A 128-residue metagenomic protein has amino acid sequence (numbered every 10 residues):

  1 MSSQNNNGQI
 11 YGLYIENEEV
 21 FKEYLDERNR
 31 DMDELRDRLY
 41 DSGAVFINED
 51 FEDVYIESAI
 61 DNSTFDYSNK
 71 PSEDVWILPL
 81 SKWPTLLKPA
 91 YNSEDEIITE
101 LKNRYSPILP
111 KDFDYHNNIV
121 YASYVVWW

Functional and structural regions predicted by a protein language model:
M1-P107, K111-Y115, W128: Acidic (Asp/Glu-rich) sequence patches and key acidic residues that form negatively charged surfaces used
N117-Y124: Short A/G/S/P-biased low-complexity tracts
